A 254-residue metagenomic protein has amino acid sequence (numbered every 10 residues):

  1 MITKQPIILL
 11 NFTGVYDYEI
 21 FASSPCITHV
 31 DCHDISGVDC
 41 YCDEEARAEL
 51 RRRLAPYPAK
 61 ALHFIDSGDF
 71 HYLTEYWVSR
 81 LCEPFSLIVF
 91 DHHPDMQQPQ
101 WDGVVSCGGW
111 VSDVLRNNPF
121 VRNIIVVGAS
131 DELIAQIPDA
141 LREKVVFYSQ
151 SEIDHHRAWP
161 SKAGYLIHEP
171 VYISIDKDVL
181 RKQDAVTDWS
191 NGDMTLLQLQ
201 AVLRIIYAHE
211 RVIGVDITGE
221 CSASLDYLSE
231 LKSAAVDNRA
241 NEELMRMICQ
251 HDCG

Functional and structural regions predicted by a protein language model:
I2-I65, D69-S86, I125-L133, D139-G254: Catalytic cores of soluble, metal-dependent hydrolases
D66-N123: Hydrophobic alpha-helical segments and helix pairs
